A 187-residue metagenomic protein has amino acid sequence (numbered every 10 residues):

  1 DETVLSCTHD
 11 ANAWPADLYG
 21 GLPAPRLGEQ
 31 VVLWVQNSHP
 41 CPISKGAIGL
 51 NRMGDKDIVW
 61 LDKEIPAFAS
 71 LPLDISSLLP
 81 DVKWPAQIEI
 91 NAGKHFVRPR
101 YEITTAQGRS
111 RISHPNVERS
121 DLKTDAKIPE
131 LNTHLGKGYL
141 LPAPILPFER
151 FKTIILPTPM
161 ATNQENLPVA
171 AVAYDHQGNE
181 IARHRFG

Functional and structural regions predicted by a protein language model:
D1-G187: Gly/Pro-rich, tryptophan- and cysteine-flecked surface segments typical of secreted/extracellular proteins
